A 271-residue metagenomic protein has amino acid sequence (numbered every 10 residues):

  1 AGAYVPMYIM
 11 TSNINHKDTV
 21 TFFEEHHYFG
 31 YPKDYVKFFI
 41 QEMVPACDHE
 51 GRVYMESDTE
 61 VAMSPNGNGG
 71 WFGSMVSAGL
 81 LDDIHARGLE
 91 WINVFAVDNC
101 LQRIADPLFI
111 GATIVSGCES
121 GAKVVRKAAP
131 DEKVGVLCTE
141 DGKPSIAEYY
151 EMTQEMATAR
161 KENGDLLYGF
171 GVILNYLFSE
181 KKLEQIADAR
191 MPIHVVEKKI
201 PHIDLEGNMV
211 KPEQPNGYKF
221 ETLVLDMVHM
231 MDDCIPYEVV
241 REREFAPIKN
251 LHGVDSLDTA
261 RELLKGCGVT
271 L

Functional and structural regions predicted by a protein language model:
A1-L89, L271: Conserved N-terminal catalytic core of the sugar/cofactor nucleotidyltransferase
H16-K17, C100-Q102: Short, active-site-adjacent cap segments at secondary-structure transitions
I84-N93, L101-A105, I110-T270: Catalytic core of tubulin tyrosine ligase-like
V97: Short acidic donor-binding/metal-coordinating loop in glycosyltransferase active sites
